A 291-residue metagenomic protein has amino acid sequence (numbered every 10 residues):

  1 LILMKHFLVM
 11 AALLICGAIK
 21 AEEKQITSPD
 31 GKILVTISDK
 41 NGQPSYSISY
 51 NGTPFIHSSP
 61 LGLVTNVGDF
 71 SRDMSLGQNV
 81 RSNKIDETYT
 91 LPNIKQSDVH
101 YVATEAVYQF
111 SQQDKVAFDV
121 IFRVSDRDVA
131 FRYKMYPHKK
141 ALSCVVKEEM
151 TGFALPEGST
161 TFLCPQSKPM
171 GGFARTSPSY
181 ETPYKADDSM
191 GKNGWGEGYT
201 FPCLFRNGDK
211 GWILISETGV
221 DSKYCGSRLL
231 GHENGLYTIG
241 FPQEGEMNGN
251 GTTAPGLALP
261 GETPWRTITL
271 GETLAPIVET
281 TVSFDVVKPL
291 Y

Functional and structural regions predicted by a protein language model:
L1-F7: Positively charged n-region of N-terminal signal peptides that target proteins for export
F7-I15: Sec-dependent N-terminal signal peptides
A18-A21: Sec/Tat signal peptide C-region and signal peptidase I cleavage site
Q25-L290: N-terminal accessory beta-strand-rich subdomains and adjacent acidic, glycine-rich linkers that precede catalytic cores
